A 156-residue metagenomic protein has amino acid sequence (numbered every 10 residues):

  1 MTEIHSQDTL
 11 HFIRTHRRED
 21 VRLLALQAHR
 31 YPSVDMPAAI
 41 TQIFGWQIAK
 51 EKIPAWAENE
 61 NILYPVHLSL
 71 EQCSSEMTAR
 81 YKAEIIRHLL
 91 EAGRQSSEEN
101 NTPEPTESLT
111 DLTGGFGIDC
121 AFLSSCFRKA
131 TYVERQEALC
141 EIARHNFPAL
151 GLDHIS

Functional and structural regions predicted by a protein language model:
M1-S156: SAM-dependent transferase fold signal centered on methyltransferase-like domains, encompassing both Class I
